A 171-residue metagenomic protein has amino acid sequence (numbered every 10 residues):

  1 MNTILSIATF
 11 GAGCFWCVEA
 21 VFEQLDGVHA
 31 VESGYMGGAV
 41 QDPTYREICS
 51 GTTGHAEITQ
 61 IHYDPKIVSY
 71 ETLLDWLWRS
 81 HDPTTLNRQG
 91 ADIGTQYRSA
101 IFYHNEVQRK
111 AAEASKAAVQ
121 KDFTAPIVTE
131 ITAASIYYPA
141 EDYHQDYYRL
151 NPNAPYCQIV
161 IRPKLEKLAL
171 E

Functional and structural regions predicted by a protein language model:
M1-E171: Flexible coil/turn and secondary-structure edge motifs
